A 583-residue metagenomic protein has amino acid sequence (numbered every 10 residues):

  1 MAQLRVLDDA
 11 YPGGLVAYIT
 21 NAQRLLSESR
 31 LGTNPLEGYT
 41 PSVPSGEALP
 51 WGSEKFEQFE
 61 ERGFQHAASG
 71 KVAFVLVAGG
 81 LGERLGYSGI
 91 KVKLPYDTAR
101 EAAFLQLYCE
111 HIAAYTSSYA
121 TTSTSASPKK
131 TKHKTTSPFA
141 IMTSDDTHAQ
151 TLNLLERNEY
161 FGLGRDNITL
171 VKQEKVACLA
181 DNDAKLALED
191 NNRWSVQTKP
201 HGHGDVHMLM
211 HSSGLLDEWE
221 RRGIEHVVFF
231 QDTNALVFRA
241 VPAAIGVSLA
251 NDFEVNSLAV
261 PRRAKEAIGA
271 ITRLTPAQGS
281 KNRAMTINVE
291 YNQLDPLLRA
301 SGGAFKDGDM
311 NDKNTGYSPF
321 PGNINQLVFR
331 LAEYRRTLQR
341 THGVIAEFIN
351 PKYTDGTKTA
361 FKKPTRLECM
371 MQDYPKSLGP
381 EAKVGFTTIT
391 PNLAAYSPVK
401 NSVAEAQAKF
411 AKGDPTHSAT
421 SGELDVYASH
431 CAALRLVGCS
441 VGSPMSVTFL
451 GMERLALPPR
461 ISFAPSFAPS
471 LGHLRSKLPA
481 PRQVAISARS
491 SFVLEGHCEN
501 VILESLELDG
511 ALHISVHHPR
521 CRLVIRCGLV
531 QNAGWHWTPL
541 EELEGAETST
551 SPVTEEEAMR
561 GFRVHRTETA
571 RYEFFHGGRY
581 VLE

Functional and structural regions predicted by a protein language model:
M1-G70, L249-E583: Left-handed beta-helix
P44-F74, E83-Q372: Domain-scale recognition of functional cores that engage charged ligands
G79-L81: N-terminal regions that are enriched for targeting/export leaders and immediately downstream pro/stem segments
